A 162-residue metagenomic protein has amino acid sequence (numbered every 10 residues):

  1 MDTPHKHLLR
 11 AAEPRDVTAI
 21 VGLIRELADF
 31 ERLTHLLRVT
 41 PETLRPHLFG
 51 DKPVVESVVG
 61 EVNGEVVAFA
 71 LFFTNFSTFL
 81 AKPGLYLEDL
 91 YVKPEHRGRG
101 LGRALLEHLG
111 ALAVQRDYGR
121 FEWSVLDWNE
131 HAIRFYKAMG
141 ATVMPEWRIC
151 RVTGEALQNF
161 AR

Functional and structural regions predicted by a protein language model:
L8-I20: A short beta-loop-alpha structural element at the N-terminal edge of CoA-dependent acyl/N-acetyltransferase catalytic
V21-H47: Conserved GNAT-fold acetyl-CoA-binding loop/helix
P46-V59: A short helix-loop-beta-strand connector motif used in the catalytic cores of GNAT acetyltransferases and, in some
V59, E65-F73: Conserved beta-strand in the GNAT
G60, G98-R103: Glycine-rich acyl-CoA binding loop
L90-R97: A short, internal acetyl-CoA/4′-phosphopantetheine-binding micro-motif in the GNAT/acyltransferase core
R103, E107, Q115, D127-E146 (+2 more regions): Conserved active-site alpha-helix within GNAT-family acetyltransferase domains
V114-S124: Conserved GNAT acetyl-CoA-binding A-motif
